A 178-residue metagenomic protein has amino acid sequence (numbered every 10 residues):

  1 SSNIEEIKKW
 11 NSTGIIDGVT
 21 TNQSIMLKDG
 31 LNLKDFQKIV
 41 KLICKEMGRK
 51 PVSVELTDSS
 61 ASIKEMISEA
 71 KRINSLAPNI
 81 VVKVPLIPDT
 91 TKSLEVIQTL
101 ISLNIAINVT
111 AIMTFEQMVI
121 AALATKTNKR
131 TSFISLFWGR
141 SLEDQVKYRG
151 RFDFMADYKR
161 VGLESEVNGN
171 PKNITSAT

Functional and structural regions predicted by a protein language model:
S2-K8, S12-I16, T21-S102: Active-site beta->alpha loop and helix N-cap motifs at the rims of alpha/beta catalytic domains
T90-Q98, A106-T178: Catalytic alpha/beta core domains of metabolic enzymes, predominantly
